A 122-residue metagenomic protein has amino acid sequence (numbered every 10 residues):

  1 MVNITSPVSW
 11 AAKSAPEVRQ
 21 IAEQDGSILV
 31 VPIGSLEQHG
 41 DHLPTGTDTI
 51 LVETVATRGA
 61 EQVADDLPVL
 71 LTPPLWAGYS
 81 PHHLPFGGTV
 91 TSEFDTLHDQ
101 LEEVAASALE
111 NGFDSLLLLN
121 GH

Functional and structural regions predicted by a protein language model:
M1-P44: Active-site and ligand/interface coordination hotspots across diverse enzymes and nucleic-acid-associated assemblies
V8-A11, A77-G121: Active-site histidine-anchored catalytic micro-motif
E23, A64, L109-E110: Residue-level signal for alpha-helix termini/capping positions
Q24-I33, L67-Y79: Short coil-to-beta-strand
H42-I50, L84-P85: Glycine-rich loop at the start of a catalytic domain that most often binds anionic cofactors/ligands
D48-A60: Short catalytic helix/loop segments, enriched in acidic residues and glycine and frequently bearing histidine
E61-L67: Short helix-capping segments at alpha-helix termini
